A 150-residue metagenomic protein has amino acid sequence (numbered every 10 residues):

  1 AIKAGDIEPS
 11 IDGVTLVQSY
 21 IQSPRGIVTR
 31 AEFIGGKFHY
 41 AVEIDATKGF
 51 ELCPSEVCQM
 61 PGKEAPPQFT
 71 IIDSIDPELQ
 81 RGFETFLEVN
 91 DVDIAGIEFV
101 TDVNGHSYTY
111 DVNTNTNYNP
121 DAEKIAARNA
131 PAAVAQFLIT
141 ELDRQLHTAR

Functional and structural regions predicted by a protein language model:
A1-N90: Phosphate-binding site of ATP-dependent enzymes
L16, H39-Y40, A95, Y108-Y110: Protein kinase-like catalytic core scaffold
E88-V92, T101-R150: C-terminal active-site "lid" helix and adjoining low-complexity regulatory extension at the edge of ATP-using catalytic
I97-F99: Hydrophobic residue at the +6 position relative to the catalytic HRD Asp in the kinase catalytic loop
